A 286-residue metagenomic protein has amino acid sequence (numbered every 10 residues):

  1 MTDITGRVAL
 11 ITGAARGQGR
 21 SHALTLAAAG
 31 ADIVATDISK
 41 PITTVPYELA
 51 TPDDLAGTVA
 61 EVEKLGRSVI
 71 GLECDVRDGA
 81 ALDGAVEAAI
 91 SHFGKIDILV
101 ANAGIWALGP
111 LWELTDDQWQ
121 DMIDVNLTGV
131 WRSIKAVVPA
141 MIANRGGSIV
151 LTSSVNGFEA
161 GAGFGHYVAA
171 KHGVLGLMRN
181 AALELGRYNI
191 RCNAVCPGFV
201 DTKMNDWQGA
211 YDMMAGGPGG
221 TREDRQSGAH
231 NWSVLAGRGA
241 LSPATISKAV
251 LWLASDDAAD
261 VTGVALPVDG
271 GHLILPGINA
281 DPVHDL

Functional and structural regions predicted by a protein language model:
D3-K40: Canonical Rossmann dinucleotide-binding motif of NAD(H)/NADP(H)-dependent dehydrogenases/reductases, specifically
V62, P110-L111, Q118-I123: Substrate-binding pocket helix/loop in short-chain dehydrogenase/reductase
I134, A170, M178: Active-site helix of classical SDR
P139, L183-E184, A259: Alpha-helical segment proximal to the catalytic Tyr-Lys
S154: Residue(s) in the substrate-gating loop at a strand-loop-helix junction that position the organic substrate next
E159, V250-L251, T262-L286: Short C-terminal tail/terminal secondary-structure segment of NAD(P)H-dependent dehydrogenase/reductase domains
A194, G216-V261, L266-G270: C-terminal helical subdomain
